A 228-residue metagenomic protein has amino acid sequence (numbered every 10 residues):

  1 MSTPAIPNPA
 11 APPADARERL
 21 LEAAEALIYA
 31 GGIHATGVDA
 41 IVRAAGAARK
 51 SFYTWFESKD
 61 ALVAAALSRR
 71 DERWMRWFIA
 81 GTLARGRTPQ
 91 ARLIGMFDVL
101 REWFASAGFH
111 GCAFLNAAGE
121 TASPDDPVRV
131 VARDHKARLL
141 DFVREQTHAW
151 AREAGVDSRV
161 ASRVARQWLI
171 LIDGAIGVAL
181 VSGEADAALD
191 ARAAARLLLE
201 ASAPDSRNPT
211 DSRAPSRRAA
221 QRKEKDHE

Functional and structural regions predicted by a protein language model:
S2, A14-A47: Short, amphipathic alpha-helix enriched in basic
L20, S58-V63: Short amphipathic alpha-helical segment with a characteristic S/N-K-E followed by hydrophobic residues
H34-A35, D60-A61, R76: Residue-level preference for short helical/loop micro-motifs built around acidic side chains
G46-F56: Short hydrophobic/aromatic patch on the recognition helix
A65, I79-G108, A165-W168: Hydrophobic alpha-helical connector segments
E72-R76, G81, A91-G95, D125-A151 (+1 more regions): Amphipathic alpha-helical packing segments from all-alpha helical-bundle domains
S106-P127: Amphipathic alpha-helical segments used for helix-helix packing
P127-A137, W150-L198, S202-P209, R213 (+1 more regions): Hydrophobic/aromatic-rich alpha-helical bundle segments in the mid-to-C-terminal region
